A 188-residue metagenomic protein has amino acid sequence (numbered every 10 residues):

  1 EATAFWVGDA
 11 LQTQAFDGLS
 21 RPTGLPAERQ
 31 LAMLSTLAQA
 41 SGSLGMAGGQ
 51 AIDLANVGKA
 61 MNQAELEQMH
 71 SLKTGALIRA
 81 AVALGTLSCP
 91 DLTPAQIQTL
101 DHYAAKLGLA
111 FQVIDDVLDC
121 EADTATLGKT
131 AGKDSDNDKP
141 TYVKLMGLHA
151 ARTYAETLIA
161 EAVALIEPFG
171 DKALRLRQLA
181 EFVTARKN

Functional and structural regions predicted by a protein language model:
E1-L165, L174-T184: Mg2+-dependent prenyl diphosphate-binding active-site environment of isoprenoid biosynthetic enzymes
R186-N188: Short cytosolic juxtamembrane segments of multi-pass membrane proteins
